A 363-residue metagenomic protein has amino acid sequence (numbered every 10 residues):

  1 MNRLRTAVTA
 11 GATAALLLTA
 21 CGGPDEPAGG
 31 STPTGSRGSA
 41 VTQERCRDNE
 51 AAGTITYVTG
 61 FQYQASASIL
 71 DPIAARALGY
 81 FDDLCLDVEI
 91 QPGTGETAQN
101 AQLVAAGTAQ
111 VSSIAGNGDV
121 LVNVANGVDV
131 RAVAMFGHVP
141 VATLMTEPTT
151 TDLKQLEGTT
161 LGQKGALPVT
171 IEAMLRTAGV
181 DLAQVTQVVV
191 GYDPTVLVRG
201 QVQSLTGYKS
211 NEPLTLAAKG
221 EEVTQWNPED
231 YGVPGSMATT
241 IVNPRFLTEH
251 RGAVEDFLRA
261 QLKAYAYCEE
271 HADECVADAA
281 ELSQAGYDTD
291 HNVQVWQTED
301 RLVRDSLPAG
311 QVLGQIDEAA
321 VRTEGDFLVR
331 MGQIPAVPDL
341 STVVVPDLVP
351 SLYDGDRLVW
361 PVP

Functional and structural regions predicted by a protein language model:
M1-G11: Bacterial N-terminal signal peptides that target proteins for export
L17-A20: C-terminal motif of bacterial Sec signal peptides marking the signal peptidase cleavage site
G22-D25: Bacterial signal peptide processing site
G29-V190, T195-R199, Q203-G207: Short, glycine-/small- and polar/acidic-enriched structural segments that line small-molecule recognition paths
H138-L144, S236-T240, P244-R245, G325: Small-molecule pocket liners
Y192-D288: Pocket-lining segment of extracytoplasmic ligand-binding domains
H250-Q333: Secondary-structure end/capping motifs
V321-P363: Conserved C-terminal helix/tail region of periplasmic/extracytoplasmic solute-binding proteins
